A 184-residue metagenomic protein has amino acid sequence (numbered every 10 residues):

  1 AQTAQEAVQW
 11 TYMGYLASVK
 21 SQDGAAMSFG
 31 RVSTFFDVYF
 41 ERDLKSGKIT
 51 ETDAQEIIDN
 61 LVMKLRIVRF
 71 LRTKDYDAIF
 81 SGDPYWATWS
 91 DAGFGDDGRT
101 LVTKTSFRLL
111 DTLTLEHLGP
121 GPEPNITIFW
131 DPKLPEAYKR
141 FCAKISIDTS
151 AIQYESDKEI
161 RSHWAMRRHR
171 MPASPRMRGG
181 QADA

Functional and structural regions predicted by a protein language model:
A1-A184: Conserved catalytic cores of very large enzyme subunits
